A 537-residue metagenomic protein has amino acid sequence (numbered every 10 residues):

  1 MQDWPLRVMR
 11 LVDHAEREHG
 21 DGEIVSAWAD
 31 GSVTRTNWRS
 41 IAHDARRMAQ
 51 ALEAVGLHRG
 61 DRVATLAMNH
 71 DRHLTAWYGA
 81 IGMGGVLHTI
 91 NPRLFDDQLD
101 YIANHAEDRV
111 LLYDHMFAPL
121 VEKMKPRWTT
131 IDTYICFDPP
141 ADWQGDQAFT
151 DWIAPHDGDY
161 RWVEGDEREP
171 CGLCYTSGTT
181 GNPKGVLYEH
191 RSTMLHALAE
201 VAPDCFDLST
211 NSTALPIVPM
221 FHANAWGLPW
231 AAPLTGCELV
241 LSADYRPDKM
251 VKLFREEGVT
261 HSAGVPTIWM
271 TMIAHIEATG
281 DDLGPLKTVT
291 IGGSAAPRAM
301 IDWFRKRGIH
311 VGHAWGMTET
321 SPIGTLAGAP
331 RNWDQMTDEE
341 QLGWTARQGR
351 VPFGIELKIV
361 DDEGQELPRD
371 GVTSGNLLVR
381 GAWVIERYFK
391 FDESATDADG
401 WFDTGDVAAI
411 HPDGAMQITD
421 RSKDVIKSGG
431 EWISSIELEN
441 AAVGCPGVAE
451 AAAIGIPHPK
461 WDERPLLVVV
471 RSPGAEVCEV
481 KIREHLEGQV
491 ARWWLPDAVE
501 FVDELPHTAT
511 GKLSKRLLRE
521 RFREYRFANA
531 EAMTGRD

Functional and structural regions predicted by a protein language model:
L11-N37, A141-Q144: AMP-dependent adenylate-forming
L11-V12, Q50, A54-V55, G82-D151 (+2 more regions): Structural core segment of the AMP-binding/adenylate-forming
I24-H70, L74-Y78, F95-D100, T150: Conserved AMP-binding/adenylate-forming core of the ANL superfamily
L52-L57, H156-R168, L173-L215, G227 (+3 more regions): Conserved adenylate-forming
T65, L94, L111-H115, S262 (+7 more regions): AMP-binding/adenylate-forming catalytic core of the ANL superfamily
M83-G84, M194-T213, F221-T260, H275-I276: Conserved AMP-binding/adenylation subdomain of ANL enzymes
L234, E256-G264, M270-L342, E356 (+1 more regions): Gly/Ser/Thr-rich phosphate-binding loop
V351-L378, P412-D413, A475-E479, S514: Conserved beta-loop-beta connector loops within the AMP-binding
